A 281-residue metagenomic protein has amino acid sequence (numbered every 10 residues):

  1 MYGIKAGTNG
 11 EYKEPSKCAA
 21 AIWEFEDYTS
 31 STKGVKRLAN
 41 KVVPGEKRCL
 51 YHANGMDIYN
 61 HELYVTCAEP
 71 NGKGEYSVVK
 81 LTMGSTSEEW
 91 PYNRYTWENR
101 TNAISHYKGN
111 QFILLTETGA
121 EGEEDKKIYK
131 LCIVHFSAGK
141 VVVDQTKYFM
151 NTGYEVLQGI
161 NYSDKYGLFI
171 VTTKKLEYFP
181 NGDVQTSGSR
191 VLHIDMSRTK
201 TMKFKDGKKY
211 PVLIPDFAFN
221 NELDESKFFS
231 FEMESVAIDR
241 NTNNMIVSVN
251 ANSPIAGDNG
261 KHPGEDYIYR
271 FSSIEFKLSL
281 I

Functional and structural regions predicted by a protein language model:
M1-S16, H52-G55: Beta-strand-rich domains and repeat architectures in extracellular enzymes and scaffolds, especially beta-propellers
G3-G7, N60, T66-E69, L114-T118 (+2 more regions): Recurrent small/Gly-Pro-centered beta-turn motifs in extracellular repeat architectures
N9-E26, N71-K80, A120-V134, E177-T199 (+1 more regions): Structural motif
C18-H61, C67: Blade-loop segments of beta-propeller domains
Y28-C49, W90-W97, G139-Y154, T201-F229: Surface-exposed loop and turn segments in beta-propeller and other repeat-based domains that flank or scaffold
K47-G55, R94-Y107, T152-N161, F228-A237: Repeated scaffold domains used in trafficking and secretory/extracellular systems, primarily beta-propellers
N60-H61, G109-Q111, K165-G167, N241-N243: Short coil/turn segments that connect the beta-strands within blades of beta-propeller domains
T152-F217: Loop/turn-rich, solvent-exposed surfaces of beta-rich toroidal or solenoidal domains
